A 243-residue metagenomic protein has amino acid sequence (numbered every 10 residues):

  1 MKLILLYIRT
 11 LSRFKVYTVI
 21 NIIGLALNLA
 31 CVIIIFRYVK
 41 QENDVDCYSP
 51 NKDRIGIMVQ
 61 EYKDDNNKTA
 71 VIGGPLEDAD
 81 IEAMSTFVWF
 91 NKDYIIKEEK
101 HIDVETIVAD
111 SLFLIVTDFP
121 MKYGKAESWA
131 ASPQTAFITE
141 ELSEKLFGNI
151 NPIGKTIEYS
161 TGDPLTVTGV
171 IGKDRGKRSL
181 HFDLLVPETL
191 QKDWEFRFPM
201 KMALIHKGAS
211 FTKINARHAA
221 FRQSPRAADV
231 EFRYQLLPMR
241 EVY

Functional and structural regions predicted by a protein language model:
M1-L29: N-terminal Sec/SRP start-transfer signal
L6, R13, A70-G74, A79 (+2 more regions): Generic recognition of well-ordered alpha-helical segments within structured catalytic/regulatory domains
K15, Y38-Q41, A209: Juxtamembrane alpha-helical signal-transduction segment immediately C-terminal to a transmembrane helix
I20, L27-R54: Alpha-helical transmembrane segments
Q41-I57, K63-G74, A130, L190-K192 (+3 more regions): Sec-dependent signal peptide cleavage junction
G56-E61, T69-K122: Short amphipathic beta-strand/extended segments in non-transmembrane regions
D110-K125, Q134-Y243: Mid-to-C-terminal secondary-structure elements that act as membrane-proximal/extracytoplasmic interface segments
